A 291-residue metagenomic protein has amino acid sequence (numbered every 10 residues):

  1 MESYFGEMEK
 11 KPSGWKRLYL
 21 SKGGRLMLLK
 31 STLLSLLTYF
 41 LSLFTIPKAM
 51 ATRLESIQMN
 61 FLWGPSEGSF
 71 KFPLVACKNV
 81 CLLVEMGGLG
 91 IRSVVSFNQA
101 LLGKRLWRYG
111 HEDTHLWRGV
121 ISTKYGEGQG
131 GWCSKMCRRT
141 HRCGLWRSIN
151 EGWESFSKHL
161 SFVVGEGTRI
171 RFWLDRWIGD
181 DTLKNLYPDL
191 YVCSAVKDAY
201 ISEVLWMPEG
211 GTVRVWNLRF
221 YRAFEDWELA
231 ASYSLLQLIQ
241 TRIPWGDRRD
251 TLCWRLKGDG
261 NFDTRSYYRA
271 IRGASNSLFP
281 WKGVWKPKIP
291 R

Functional and structural regions predicted by a protein language model:
M1-R291: A helix-boundary/hinge signal
